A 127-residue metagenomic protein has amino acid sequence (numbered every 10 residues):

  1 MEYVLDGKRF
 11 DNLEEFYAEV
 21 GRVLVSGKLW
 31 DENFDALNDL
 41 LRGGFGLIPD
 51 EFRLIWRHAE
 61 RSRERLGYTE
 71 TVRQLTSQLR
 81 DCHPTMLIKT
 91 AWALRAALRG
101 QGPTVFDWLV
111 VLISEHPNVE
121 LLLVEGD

Functional and structural regions predicted by a protein language model:
M1-D127: Positively charged, polar, low-complexity stretches
